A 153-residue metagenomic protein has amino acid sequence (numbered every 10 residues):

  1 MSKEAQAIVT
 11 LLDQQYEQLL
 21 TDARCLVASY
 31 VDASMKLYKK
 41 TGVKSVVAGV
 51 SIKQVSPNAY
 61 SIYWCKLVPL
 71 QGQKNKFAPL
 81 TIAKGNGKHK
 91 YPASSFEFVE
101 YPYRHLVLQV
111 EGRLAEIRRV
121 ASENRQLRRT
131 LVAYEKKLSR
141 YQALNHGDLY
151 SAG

Functional and structural regions predicted by a protein language model:
M1-G153: Conserved glycine(s) in the ABC-transporter nucleotide-binding domain "signature"
